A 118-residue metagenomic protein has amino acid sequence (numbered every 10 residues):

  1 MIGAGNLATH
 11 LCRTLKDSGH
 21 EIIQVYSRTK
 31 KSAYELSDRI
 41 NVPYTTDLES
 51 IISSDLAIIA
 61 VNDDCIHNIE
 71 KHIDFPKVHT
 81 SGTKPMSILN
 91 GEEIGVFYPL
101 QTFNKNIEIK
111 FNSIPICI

Functional and structural regions predicted by a protein language model:
M1-Y44: NAD(P)+-binding Rossmann beta1-loop-alpha1 motif at the extreme N-terminus of oxidoreductases
K16-S18, S54, F111: Alpha-helix termini
I23, P76-K77, S113-I116: Hydrophobic beta-strand segments of well-ordered beta-sheets in folded domains
K30, Y34, I40-I109: Rossmann-like NAD(P)(H) cofactor-binding subdomain of soluble oxidoreductases
N106-I118: Short beta-strand and adjoining strand-loop segment in the mid-core of the Rossmann-like NAD(P)-dependent dehydrogenase
